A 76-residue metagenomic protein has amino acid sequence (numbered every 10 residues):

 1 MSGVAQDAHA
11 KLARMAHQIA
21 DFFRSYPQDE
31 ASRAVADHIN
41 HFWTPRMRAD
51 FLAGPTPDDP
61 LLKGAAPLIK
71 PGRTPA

Functional and structural regions predicted by a protein language model:
M1-P27: N-terminal acidic leader/helix
A5, P55, L68-P75: N-terminal intrinsically disordered, cationic/polar leader segments that include organellar targeting peptides
A5, R46, A65: Solvent-exposed, flexible loop/coil residues
M15, G64-A65, P71: Low-complexity, intrinsically disordered/propeptide-like segments
A20-L62: Amphipathic, hydrophobic secondary-structure cores in small proteins
